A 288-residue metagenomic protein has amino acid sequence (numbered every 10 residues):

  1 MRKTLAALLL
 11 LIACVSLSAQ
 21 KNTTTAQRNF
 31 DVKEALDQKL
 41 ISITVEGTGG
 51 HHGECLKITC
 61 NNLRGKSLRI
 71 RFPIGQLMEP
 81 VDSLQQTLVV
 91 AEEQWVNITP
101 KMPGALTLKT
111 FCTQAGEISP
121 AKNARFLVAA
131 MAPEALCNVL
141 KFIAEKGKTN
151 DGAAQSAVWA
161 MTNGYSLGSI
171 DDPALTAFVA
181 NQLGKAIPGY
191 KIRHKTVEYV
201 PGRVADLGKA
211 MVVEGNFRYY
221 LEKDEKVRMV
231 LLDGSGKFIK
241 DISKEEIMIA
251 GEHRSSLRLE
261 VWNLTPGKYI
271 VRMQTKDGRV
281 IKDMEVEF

Functional and structural regions predicted by a protein language model:
M1-N22: Bacterial Sec-dependent N-terminal signal peptides
K21-G49, R193-A205: Low-complexity, acidic Ser/Thr/Pro/Gly-rich terminal tails and inter-domain linkers that flank the onset of structured
E54-F72: Asparagine-centered strand-capping/turn motif at beta-strand->loop junctions
K66-Q85, R228-S235: Short acidic, flexible loop segments centered on an aromatic residue
E79-V128, E245-S256: Intrinsically disordered, low-complexity Pro/Gly/Ser/Thr-rich segments with frequent PxxP/GP/PP motifs and embedded
V204-L207, M211-E225: Glycine-centered coil/turn sites that cap beta-strands in beta-rich domains
E246-R272: Short, surface-exposed loop/turn motifs with a glycine/proline- and acidic-biased composition
M273-F288: C-terminal tail/sorting-segment detector
